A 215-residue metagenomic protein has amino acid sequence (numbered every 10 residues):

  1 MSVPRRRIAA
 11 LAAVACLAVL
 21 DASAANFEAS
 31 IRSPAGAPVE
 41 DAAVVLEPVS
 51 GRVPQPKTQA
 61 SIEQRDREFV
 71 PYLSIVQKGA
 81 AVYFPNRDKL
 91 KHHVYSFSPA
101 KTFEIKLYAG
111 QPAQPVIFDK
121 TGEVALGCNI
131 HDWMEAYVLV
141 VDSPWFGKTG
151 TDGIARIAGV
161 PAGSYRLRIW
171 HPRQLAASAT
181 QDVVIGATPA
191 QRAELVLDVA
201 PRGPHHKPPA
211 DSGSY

Functional and structural regions predicted by a protein language model:
M1-L11: Bacterial N-terminal signal peptides that target proteins for export
V3-P4, A15, P144: Hydrophobic alpha-helical context, especially transmembrane and signal-peptide helices
A9-D21: Bacterial N-terminal signal peptides
A24-Y215: Extracytoplasmic copper-binding redox domains, predominantly the cupredoxin/blue-copper superfamily
